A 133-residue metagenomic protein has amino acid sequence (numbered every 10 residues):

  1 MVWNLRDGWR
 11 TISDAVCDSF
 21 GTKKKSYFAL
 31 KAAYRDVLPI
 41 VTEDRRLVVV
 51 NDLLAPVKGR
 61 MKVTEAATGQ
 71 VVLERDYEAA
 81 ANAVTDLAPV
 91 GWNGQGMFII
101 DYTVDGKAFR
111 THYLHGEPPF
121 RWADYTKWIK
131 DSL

Functional and structural regions predicted by a protein language model:
M1-L133: Carbohydrate-binding surfaces of carbohydrate-active enzymes
